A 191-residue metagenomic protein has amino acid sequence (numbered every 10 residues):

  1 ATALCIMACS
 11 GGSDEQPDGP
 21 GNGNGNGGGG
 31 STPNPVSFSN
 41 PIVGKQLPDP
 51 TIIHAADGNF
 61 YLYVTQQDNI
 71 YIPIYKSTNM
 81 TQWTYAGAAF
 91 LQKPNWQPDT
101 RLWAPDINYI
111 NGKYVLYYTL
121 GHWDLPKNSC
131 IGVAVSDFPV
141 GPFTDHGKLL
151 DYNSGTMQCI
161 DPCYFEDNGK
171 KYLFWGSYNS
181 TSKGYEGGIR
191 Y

Functional and structural regions predicted by a protein language model:
A1-M7: Sec-dependent bacterial lipoprotein signal peptides
C9-Y191: Carbohydrate-active catalytic/glycan-binding domains of CAZyme proteins, especially the secreted or lumenal ectodomains
